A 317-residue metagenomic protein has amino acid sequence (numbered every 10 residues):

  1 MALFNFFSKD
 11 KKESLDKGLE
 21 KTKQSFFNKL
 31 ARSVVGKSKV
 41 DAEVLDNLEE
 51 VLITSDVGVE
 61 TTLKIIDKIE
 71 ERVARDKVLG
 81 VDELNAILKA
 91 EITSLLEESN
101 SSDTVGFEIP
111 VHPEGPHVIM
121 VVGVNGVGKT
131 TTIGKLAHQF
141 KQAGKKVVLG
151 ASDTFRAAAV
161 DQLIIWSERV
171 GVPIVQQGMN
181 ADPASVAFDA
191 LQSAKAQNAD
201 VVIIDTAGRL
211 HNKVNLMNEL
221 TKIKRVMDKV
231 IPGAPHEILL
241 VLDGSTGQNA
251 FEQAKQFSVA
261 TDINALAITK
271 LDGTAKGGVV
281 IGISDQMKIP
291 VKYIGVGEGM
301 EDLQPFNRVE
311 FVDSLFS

Functional and structural regions predicted by a protein language model:
M1-M120, H138, Q142, K146-L149 (+1 more regions): Non-catalytic terminal/linker segments enriched in charged/polar, low-complexity residues
V35, T93, S99, V105-S317: P-loop/Walker A NTP-binding module and the surrounding RecA-like catalytic core of P-loop NTPases
